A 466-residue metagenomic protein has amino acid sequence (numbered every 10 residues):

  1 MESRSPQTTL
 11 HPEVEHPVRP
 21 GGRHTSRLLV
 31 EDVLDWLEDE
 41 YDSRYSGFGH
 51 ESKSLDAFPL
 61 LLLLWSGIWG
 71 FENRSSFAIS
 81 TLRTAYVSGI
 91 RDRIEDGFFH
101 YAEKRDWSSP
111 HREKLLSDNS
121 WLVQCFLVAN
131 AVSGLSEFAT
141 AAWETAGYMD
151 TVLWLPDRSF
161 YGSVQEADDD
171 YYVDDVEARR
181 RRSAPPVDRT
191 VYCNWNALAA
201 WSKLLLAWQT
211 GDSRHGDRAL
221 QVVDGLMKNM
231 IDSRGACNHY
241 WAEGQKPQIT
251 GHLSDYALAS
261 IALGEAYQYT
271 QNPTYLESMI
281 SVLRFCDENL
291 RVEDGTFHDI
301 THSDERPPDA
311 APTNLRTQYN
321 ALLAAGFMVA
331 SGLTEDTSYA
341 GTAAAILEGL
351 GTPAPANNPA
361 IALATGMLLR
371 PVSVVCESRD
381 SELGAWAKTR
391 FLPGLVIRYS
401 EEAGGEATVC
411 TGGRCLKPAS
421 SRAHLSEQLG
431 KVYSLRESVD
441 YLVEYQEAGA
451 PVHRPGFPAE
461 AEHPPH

Functional and structural regions predicted by a protein language model:
M1-H466: Glycan-recognition and catalytic cores of secretory/periplasmic carbohydrate-active enzymes
